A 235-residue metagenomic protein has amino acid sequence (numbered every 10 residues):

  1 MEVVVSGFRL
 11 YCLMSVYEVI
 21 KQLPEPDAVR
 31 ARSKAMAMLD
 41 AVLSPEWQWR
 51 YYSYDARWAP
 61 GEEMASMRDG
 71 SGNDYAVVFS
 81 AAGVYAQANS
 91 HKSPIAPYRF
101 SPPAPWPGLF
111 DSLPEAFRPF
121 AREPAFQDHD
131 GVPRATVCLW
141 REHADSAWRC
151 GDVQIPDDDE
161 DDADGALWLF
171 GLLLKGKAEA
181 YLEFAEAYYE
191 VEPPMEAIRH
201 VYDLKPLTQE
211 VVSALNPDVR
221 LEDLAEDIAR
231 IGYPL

Functional and structural regions predicted by a protein language model:
E2-G7: Extreme N-terminal basic, low-complexity initiation segments that serve as generic localization/processing leaders
R9-G72, A81-A82, A96-L235: N-terminal domain-onset segments
V84-A86: Alpha-helical solenoid scaffolds in large eukaryotic transport, assembly, and signaling factors
N89-A96: Short, solvent-exposed aromatic-acidic interface loops
